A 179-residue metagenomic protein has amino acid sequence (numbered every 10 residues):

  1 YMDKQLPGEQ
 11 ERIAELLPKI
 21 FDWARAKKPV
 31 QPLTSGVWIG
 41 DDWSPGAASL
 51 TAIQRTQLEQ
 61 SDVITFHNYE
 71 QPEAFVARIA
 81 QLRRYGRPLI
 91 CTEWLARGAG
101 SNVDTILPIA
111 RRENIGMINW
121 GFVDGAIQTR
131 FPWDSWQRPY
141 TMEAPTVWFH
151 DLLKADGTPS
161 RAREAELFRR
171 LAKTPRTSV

Functional and structural regions predicted by a protein language model:
Y1-G125, T129-G157: Extracellular glycoside hydrolase catalytic/binding regions
A144-V179: A short C-terminal boundary segment appended to hydrolase-like catalytic domains
